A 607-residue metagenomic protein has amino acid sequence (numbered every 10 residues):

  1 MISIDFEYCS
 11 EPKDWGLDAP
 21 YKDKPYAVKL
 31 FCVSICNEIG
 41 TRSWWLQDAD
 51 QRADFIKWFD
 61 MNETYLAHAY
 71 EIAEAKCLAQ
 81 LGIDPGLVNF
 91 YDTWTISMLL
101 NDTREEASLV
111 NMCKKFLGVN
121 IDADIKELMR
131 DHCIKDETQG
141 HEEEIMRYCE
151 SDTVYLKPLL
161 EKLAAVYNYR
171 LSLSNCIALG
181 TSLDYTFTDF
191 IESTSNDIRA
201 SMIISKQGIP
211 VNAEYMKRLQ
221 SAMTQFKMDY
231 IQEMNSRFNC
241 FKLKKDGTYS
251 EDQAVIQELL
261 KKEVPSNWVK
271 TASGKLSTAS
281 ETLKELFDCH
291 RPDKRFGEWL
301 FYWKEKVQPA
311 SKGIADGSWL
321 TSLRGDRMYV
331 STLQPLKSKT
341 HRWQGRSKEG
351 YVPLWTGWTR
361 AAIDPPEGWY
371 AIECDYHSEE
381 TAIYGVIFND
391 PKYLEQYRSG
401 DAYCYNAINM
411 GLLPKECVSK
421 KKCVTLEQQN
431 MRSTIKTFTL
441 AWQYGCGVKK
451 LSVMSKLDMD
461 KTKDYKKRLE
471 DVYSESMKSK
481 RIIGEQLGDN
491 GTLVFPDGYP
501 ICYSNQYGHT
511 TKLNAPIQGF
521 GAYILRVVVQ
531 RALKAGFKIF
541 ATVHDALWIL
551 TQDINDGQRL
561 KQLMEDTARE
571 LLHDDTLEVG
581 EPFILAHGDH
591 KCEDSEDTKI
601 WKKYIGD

Functional and structural regions predicted by a protein language model:
I4, C9, A27, L163-Y169 (+9 more regions): Catalytic phosphate/metal-binding cores of nucleic-acid and nucleotide-processing enzymes, i.e., regions that mediate
I4-G40, F190, L243-V424, I483-A546 (+1 more regions): Acidic, glycine-rich two-metal-ion catalytic cores of nucleic acid-processing enzymes
V28-W58, E63-G180, N406-K421: Active-site-proximal helix-loop-helix substrate-binding element of RNase H-like nuclease domains
D92, D152-L156, R199-G208, N212-A213 (+3 more regions): Catalytic palm active-site di-aspartate
M129-T248, F388-Y397: Mixed-charge, glycine-rich, non-catalytic linkers/tails in nucleic-acid processing enzymes
D189-R295, Y444-I483: Extended, well-ordered alpha-helical scaffold/bundle regions in very large, multi-domain proteins
Q220-Y249, K467-R481, I554-D607: Polymerase palm active-site segment centered on the conserved acidic dipeptide of motif C
S433-Y444: Short, amphipathic alpha-helical "recognition" segments used to contact nucleic acids or chromatin
